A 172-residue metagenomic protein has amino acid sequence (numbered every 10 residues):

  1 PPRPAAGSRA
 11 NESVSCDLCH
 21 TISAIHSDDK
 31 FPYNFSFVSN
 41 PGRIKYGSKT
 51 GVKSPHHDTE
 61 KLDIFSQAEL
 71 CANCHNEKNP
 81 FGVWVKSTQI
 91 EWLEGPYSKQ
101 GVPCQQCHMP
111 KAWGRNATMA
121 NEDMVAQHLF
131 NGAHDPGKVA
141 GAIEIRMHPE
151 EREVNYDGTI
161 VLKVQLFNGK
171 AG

Functional and structural regions predicted by a protein language model:
P2-G172: Primarily the internal scaffold of c-type cytochrome electron-transfer domains, especially repeated/multiheme c-type
